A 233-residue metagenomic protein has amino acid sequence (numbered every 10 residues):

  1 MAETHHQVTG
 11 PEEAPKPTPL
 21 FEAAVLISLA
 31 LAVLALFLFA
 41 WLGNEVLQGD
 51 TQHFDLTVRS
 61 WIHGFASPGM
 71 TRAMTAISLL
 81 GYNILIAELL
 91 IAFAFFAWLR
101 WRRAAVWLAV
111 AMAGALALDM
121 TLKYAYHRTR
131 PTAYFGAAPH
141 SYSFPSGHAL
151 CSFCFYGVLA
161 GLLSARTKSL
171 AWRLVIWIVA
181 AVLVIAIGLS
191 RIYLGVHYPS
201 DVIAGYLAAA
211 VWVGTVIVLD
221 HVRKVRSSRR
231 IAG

Functional and structural regions predicted by a protein language model:
A2-L85, A125-G136: N-terminal transmembrane-helix/juxtamembrane module of multi-pass inner/ER membrane proteins
G10, P15, F135-G233: Membrane-embedded catalytic cores of phosphoryl/pyrophosphoryl-handling enzymes
F21-V25, L29, A104-L108, R173-A180 (+1 more regions): Residue-level signature of transmembrane alpha-helical entry/exit and packing/kink sites in multi-pass membrane
F39, G43, M70, L118 (+4 more regions): Alpha-helical membrane-inserting segments
A40-W41, M120-R130, A186-H197: C-terminal ends of transmembrane alpha-helices and the immediately adjacent extracellular/lumenal or cytosolic loop
H53-L56, E88-L89, F95-L170, L174-I178: Membrane-interface loops
N83, A87-A92, R229: Membrane-helix interface/capping segments
